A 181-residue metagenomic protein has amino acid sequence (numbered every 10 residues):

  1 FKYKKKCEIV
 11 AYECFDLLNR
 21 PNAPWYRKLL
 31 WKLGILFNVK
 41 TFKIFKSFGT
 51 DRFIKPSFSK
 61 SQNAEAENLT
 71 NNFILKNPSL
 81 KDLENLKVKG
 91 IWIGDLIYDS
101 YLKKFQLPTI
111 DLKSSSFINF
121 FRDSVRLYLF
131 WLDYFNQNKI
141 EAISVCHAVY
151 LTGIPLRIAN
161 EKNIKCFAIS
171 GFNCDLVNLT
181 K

Functional and structural regions predicted by a protein language model:
K4-S124, G171-K181: Conserved N-terminal ligand/cofactor-binding loop architecture of enzyme catalytic domains
V125-K139: Short, well-structured alpha-helical segments in soluble
D133-Y134, I154-I158: A short acidic, amphipathic alpha-helical/loop segment
N136-A148: Short N-terminal targeting/anchoring amphipathic segment
V145-G153, N160-K181: Beta-rich, aromatic/charged-enriched effector core domains that present basic-aromatic interfaces for binding
